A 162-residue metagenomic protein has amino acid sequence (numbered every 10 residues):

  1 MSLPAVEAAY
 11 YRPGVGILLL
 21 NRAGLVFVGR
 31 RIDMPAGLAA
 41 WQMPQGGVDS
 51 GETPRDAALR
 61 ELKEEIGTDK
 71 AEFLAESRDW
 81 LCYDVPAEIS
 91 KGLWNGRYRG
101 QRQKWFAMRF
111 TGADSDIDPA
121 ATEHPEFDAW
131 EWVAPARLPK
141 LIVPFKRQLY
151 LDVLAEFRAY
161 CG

Functional and structural regions predicted by a protein language model:
M1-L18, R31, N95-G96: Acidic, metal-coordinating catalytic segment for phosphate/diphosphate chemistry, firing primarily on the Nudix
N21: Short, acidic, Ser/Thr-enriched surface-loop or helix-capping motifs
L25-V26: Entry beta-strands of beta-propeller and related beta-repeat scaffolds
R31-I32, C161: Short, well-ordered beta-to-alpha junction loops that form the rim of enzyme active sites and present histidine/acidic
P35-A39: A conserved beta-turn-beta hairpin within the catalytic core of GNAT-like acetyltransferases that forms part
Q42-M43: A short gly/proline-enriched turn/hairpin at secondary-structure junctions
V48-P144: Unchanged
P135-G162: Charged phosphate-binding loop/patch that engages nucleotide di/tri-phosphates or the phosphate backbone of nucleic
